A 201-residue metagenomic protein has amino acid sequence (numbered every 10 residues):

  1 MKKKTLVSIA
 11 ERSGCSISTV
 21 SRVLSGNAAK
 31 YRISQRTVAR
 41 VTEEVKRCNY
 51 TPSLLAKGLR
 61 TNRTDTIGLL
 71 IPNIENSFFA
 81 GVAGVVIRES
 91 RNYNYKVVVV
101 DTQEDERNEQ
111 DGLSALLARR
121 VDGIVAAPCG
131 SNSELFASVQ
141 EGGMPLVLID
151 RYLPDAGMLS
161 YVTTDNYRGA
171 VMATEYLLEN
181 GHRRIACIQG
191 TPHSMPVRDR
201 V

Functional and structural regions predicted by a protein language model:
M1-R63: N-terminal helix-turn-helix DNA-binding module of bacterial transcription factors
K2, S34-T37, F79, T163-N166 (+2 more regions): Short, conserved glycine- and acidic-residue-centered signature motifs in active-site or ligand-binding loops
R12, R47, R88-Y93, L117 (+3 more regions): Bacterial carbohydrate/catabolite-sensing allosteric modules
L24-A28, I74-E75, E104, S131 (+2 more regions): Short, glycine/serine-rich, charged loops/turns that create anion-binding and catalytic segments at active sites
Q35, A39, R47-G123, T191 (+1 more regions): Amphipathic helical "hinge" segments at domain boundaries
V99-T102, V125-P128, G143-L153: Short beta-strand elements of ligand-binding domains
E109, N132-L135: Short, well-ordered alpha-helical microsegments
